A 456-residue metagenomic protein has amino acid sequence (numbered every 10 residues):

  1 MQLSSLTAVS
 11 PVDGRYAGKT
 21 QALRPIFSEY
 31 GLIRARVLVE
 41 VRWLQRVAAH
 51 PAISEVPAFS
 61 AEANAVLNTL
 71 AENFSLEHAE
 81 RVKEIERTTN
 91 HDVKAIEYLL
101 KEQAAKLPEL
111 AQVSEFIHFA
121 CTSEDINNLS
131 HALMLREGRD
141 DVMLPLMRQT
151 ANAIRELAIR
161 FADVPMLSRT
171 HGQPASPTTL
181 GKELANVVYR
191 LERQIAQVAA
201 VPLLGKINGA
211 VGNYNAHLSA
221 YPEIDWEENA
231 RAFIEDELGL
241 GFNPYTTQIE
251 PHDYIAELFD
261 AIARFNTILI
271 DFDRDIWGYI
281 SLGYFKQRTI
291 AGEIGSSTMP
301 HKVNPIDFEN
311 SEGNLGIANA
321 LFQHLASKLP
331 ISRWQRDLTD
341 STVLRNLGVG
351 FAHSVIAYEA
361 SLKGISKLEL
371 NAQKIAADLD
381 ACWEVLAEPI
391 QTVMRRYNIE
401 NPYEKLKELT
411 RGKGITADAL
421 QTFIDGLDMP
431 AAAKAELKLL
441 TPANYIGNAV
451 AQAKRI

Functional and structural regions predicted by a protein language model:
M1-A35, V39, E62, I85-N90 (+2 more regions): Glycine-rich cofactor/substrate-binding loops
Q2-H217, Y221, D225-F233, G295 (+6 more regions): A helix-coil-helix interface module used to build multimeric assemblies and to scaffold catalytic/cofactor sites
R42-V47, L99, Q103, A153 (+16 more regions): Generic, well-ordered alpha-helical scaffold segments in large soluble proteins
A105-A111, A199-P202, S281-Y284, N319-Q323 (+1 more regions): Proline-centered turn/helix-capping motifs that create local helix->coil transitions or kinks
S123, L218-P222, E237, F242-I249 (+4 more regions): A structural signal for small-residue-enriched, beta-sheet-centric alpha/beta enzyme cores and oligomeric scaffold folds
R136-L144, R148-A151, A185-V188, E192 (+7 more regions): Short amphipathic alpha-helical segments with heptad-repeat character
L157, F161-V164, V198-V201, G205 (+6 more regions): Hydrophobic stripe of amphipathic alpha-helices that form coiled-coil interfaces
Y221-G313: Acidic, glycine-rich loop-and-beta core segments that form the ion-binding/anion-interacting portion of active sites
